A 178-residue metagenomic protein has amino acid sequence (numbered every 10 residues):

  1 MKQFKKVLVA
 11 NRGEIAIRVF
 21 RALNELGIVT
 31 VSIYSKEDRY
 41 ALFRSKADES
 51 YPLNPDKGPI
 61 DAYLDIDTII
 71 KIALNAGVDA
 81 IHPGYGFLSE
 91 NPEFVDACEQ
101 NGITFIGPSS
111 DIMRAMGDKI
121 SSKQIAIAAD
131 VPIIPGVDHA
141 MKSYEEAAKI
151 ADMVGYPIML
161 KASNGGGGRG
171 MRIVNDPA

Functional and structural regions predicted by a protein language model:
M1-A178: N-terminal beta-alpha lobe that positions the nucleotide/phosphoryl donor in ATP/NTP-coupled carboxylate activation
